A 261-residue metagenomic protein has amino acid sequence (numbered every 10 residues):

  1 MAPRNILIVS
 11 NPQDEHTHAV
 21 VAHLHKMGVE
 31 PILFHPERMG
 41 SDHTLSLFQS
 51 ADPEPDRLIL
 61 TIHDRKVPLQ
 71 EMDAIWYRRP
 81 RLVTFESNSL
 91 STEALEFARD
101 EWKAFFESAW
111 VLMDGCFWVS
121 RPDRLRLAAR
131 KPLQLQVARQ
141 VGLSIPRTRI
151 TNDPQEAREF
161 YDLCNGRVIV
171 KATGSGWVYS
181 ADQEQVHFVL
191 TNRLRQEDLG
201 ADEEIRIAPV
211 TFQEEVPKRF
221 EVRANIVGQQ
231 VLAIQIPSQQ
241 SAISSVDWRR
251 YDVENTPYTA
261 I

Functional and structural regions predicted by a protein language model:
P3, N11-H23, M27, I32-S144 (+1 more regions): Conserved N-proximal alpha/beta basic substrate-recognition cap immediately N-terminal to, or forming the N-lobe
N5-L7, V168: Conserved hydrophobic helix-helix packing surfaces used for dimerization/oligomerization
S10-N11, P36, Q229, I236: Cofactor-binding loop segments of dinucleotide-utilizing enzymes, especially the Rossmann-like FAD- and NAD(P)+-binding
L24, A157, D162-A260: Phosphate-binding site of ATP-dependent enzymes
L33-F34, W118-S120, R147-T151, V170 (+1 more regions): General beta-strand structural signal in soluble alpha/beta enzymes
D56-L69, R149-I150, I169-Q183: Short, basic, helix/turn surface patches
L82, D123-R126, I150-E156, G174-G176 (+1 more regions): Short acidic/polar capping segments at secondary-structure boundaries
V141, P146-N165: Rossmann-like NAD(P)H-binding beta-loop-alpha module
